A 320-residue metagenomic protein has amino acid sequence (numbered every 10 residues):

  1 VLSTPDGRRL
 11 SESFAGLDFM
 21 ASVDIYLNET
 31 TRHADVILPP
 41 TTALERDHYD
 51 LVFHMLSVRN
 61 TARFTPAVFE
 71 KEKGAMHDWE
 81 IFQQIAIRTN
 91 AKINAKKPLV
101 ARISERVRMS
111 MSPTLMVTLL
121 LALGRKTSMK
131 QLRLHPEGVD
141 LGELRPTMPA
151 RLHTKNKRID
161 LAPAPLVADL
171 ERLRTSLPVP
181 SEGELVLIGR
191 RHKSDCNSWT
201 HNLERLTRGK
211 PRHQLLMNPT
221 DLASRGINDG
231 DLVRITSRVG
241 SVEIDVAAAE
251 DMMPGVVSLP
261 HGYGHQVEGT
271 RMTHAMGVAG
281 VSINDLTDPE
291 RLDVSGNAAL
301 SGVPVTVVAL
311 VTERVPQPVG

Functional and structural regions predicted by a protein language model:
V1-R32, V36: Glycine-rich phosphate-binding loop of nucleotide-binding enzymes
V1-S3, D24, V52-M55, A67-A75 (+1 more regions): Hydrophobic alpha-helical scaffolding
S3-P5, T31, D47-Y49, A162-P163 (+5 more regions): Short helix/loop capping segments that flank catalytic or ligand/cofactor-binding pockets
R8-F14, V36-I37, S176-V179, N202-L206 (+2 more regions): Short, solvent-exposed amphipathic alpha-helical segments in soluble enzyme and RNA/protein-processing domains
M20, D35, I85, K157 (+3 more regions): Hydrophobic, well-ordered secondary-structure elements that form the walls of internal hydrophobic environments
N28-F64: Flexible glycine/proline-rich, aromatic-decorated loop/lid segments
P66-Q131, S198-L216, T220-G320: Long, contiguous, secondary-structure-rich segments that constitute the structural scaffold of globular domains
S104-R205: Long, low-complexity segments enriched in small/aliphatic residues
